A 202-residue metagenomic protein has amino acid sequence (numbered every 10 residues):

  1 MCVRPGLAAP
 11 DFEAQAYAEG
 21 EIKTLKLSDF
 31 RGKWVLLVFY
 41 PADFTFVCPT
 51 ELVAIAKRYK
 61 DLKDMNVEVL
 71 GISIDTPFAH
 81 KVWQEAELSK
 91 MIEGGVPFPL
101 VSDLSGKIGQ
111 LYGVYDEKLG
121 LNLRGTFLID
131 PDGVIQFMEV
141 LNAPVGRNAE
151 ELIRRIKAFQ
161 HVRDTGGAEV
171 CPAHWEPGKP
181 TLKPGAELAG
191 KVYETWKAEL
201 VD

Functional and structural regions predicted by a protein language model:
M1-D202: Chalcogenol-based redox active-site neighborhoods
